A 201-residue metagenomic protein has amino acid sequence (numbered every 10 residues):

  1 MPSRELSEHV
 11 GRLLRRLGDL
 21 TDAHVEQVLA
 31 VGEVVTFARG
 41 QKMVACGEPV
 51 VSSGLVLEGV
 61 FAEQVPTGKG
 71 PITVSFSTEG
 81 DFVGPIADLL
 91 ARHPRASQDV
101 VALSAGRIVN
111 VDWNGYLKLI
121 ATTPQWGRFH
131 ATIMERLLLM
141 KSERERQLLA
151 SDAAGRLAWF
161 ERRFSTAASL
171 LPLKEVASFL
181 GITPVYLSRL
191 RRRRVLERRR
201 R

Functional and structural regions predicted by a protein language model:
M1-E33, D88: Cyclic nucleotide-binding regulatory module and flanking cytosolic helices
G40, V51-Q64, E79-G80: Glycine- and acidic-residue-biased ligand/ion/polar-headgroup-sensing regions
M43-E48: Short phosphate-coordinating micro-motif centered on Lys-Gly-acidic
E58, E79, A105, W113 (+3 more regions): ATP/adenylate-binding site constellation spanning eukaryotic-like Ser/Thr protein kinases, ABC-transporter
P66-V74: Hydrophobic/aromatic-rich structural module bridging two neighboring secondary-structure elements via a short loop
T73-A131: Cyclic-nucleotide recognition modules
R136-R146: Short, Lys/Arg-enriched N-terminal segment that forms or immediately precedes the first helix of a structured domain
S151-R201: Phosphate-/nucleic-acid-contacting segments
